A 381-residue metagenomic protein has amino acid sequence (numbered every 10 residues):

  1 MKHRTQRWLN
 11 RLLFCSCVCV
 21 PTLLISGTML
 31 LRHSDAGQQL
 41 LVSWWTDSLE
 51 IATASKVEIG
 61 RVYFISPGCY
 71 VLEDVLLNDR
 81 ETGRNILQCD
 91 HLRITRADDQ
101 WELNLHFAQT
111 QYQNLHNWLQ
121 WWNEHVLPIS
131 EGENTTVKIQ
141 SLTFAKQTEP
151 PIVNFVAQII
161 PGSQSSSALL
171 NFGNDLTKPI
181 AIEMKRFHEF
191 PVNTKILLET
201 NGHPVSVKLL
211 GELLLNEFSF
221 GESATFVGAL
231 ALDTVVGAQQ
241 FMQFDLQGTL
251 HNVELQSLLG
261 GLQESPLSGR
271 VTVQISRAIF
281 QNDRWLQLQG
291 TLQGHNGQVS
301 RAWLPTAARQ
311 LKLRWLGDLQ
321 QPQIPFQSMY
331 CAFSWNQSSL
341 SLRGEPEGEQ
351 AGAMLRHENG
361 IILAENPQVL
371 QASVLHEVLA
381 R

Functional and structural regions predicted by a protein language model:
M1-L9: N-terminal Lys/Arg-rich, disordered targeting/topogenic segments
R11-M29: Hydrophobic membrane-insertion alpha-helices, especially the h-region of bacterial N-terminal signal peptides
S26-Y112: Terminal hydrophobic membrane-targeting helix
W45-A54, R80-N85, L142-P150, N171-N174 (+2 more regions): Short, solvent-exposed secondary-structure boundary motifs
R61, H91-R93, V156-Q158, R277 (+1 more regions): Short, surface-exposed charged micro-motifs
G68-V71, G132-K138, S163-L170, L213-N216 (+1 more regions): Short, hydrophobic/aromatic-rich segments at coil-to-beta transitions
D74-A157, G297-V299, P305, Q310-L311 (+1 more regions): Secondary-structure transition motifs
H106-Q111, S167-R381: Small-residue helix/turn framework positions
